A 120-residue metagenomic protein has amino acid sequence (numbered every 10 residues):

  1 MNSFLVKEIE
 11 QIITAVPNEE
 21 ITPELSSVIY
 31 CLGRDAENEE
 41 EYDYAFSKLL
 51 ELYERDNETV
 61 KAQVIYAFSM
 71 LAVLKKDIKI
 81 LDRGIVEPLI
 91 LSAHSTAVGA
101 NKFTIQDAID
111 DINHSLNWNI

Functional and structural regions predicted by a protein language model:
M1-N2, R34-D43, V73-R83, S115-I120: Flexible loop/turn segments at the boundaries of HEAT repeats in alpha-solenoid HEAT proteins
M1-N38: N-terminal alpha-helical scaffold/docking segments in eukaryotic complex subunits
N2, L91-I120: Eukaryotic acidic, Ser/Thr-rich intrinsically disordered low-complexity regions
I9-E20, F46-E54, E58, E87-S95: HEAT/HEAT-like alpha-solenoid repeats
T22-L25, K61, K102: Residue-level detector of extended alpha-helical repeat arrays and alpha-solenoid scaffolds
L25-Y30, V64-I65, Q106: Hydrophobic core positions within HEAT/HEAT-like alpha-solenoid repeats
Y30-R34, S69-M70, D110-N113: Structural signature of alpha-helical solenoid repeat scaffolds
R55-H94: Amphipathic protein-protein interaction modules
